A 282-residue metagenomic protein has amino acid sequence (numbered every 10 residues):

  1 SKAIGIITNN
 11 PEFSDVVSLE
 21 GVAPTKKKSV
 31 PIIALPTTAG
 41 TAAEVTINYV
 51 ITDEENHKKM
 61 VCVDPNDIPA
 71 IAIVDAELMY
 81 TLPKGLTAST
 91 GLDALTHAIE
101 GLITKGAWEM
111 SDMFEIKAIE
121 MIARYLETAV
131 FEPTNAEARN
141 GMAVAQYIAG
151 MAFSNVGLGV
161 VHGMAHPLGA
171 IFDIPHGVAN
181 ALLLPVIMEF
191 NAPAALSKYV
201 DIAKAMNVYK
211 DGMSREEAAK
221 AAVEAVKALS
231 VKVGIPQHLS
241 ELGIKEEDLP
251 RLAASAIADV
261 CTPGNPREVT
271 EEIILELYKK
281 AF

Functional and structural regions predicted by a protein language model:
S1-A76: Glycine/threonine-rich beta-strand-loop-alpha-helix active-site module that forms ligand/phosphate-binding
S1-T8, A98-I99, I119-Y125, Q146-G150 (+3 more regions): Buried hydrophobic packing segments
G40, Y147-N180, D259-G264: Glycine-rich phosphate/pyrophosphate-binding beta-alpha loops
N48-V156: Carboxylate- and glycine-rich phosphate/diphosphate-binding segment that chelates Mg2+/Mn2+
L95-I99, M142-G150, L184, V226 (+3 more regions): Short alpha-helical scaffolding segments that buttress acidic/His motifs in well-ordered protein cores
I171-D248: Gly/Pro-rich interdomain helix-loop hinge
K245-F282: Short, amphipathic C-terminal "tail helix"
